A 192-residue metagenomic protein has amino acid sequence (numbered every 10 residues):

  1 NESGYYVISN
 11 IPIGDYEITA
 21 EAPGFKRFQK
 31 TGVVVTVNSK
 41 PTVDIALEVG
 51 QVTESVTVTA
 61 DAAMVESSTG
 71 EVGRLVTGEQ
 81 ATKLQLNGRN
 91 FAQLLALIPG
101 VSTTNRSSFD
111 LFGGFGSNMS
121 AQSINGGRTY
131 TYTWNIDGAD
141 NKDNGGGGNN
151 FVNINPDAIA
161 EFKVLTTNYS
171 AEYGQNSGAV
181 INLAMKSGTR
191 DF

Functional and structural regions predicted by a protein language model:
N1-T77, N155: Periplasm-facing N-terminal accessory domains of Gram-negative outer-membrane beta-barrel systems
E17, A160-E161: Structural signature of beta-strand start/N-cap positions in the alpha/beta core of ABC transporter nucleotide-binding
E21, T82, L97: Short polybasic/polar patches that bind polyanions
S67-N90, N105-D157, T166-D191: Flexible, glycine/serine/threonine-rich loop segments and coil->beta-strand junctions that form periplasmic-facing
Q93, P99: Acidic, glycine-rich loop-and-strand cores that form catalytic or ligand-binding grooves in diverse globular domains
L95, F162, I181-L183: Non-catalytic regulatory/gating segments with a bias toward low-complexity or hydrophobic composition
